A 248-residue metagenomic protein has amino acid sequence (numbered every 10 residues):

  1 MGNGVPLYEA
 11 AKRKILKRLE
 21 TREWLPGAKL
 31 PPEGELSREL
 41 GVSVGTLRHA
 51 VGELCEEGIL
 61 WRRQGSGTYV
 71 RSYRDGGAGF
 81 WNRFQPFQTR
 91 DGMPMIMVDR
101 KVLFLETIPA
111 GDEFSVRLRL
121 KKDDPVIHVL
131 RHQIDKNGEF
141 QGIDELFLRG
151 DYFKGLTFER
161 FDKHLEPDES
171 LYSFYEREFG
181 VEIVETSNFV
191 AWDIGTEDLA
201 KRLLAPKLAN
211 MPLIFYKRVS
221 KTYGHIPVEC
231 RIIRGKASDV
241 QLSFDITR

Functional and structural regions predicted by a protein language model:
M1-V44: Extreme N-terminal segment that seeds HTH/winged-HTH DNA-binding domains in transcriptional regulators
V5-Y8, P32, Y69-R83: Short, cationic-aromatic polyanion-contact patches
E23-W24, E57-G65, R71: Beta-hairpin "wing" of winged helix-turn-helix
E39, E56-E57: Residue cluster at the C-terminal edge of the helix-turn-helix DNA-binding motif
V51-G52: Short, hydrophobic-biased segments on the C-terminal half of alpha helices that form "recognition helices"
R74-P94, R100: Interdomain hinge/linker segments and adjacent boundary elements that couple functional modules
D99-R248: C-terminal all-alpha effector/ligand-binding and dimerization domain of prokaryotic HTH-type transcriptional repressors
